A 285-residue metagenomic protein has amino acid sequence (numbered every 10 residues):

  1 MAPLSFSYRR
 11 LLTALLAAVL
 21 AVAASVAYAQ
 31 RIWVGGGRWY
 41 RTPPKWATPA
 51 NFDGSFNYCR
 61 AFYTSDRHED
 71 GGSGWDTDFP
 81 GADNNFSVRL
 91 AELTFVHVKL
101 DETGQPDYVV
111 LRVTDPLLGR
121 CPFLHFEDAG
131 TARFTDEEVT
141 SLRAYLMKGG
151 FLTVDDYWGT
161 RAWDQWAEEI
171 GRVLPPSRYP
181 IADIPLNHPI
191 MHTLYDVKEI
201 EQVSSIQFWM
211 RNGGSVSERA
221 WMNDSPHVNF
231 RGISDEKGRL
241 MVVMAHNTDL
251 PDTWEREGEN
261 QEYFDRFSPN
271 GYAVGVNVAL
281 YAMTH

Functional and structural regions predicted by a protein language model:
M1-L15: Bacterial N-terminal signal peptides that target proteins for export
T13-A23: Bacterial N-terminal signal peptides
Y28-F123, A129-G130, D249-D252, R256-H285: Aromatic-Pro/Gly-enriched surface loop or interdomain linker that acts as a lid/target-recognition segment
G36-T42, D66-D70, A162-E255, F267 (+1 more regions): An acidic, glycine-rich "communication" segment
P49-G54, D115-R120, Y145-M147, P175 (+1 more regions): Extracellular/periplasmic catalytic domains that process cell-envelope and extracellular macromolecules
Y58, L118-D164: Short alpha-beta junction capping motif
G81, N85, R89, E137 (+6 more regions): Extracytoplasmic/secreted proteins, especially bacterial periplasmic and envelope-associated proteins
V96-V110, V154-G159, S177-N187: Surface-exposed patches in mature extracellular/periplasmic domains of secreted proteins
